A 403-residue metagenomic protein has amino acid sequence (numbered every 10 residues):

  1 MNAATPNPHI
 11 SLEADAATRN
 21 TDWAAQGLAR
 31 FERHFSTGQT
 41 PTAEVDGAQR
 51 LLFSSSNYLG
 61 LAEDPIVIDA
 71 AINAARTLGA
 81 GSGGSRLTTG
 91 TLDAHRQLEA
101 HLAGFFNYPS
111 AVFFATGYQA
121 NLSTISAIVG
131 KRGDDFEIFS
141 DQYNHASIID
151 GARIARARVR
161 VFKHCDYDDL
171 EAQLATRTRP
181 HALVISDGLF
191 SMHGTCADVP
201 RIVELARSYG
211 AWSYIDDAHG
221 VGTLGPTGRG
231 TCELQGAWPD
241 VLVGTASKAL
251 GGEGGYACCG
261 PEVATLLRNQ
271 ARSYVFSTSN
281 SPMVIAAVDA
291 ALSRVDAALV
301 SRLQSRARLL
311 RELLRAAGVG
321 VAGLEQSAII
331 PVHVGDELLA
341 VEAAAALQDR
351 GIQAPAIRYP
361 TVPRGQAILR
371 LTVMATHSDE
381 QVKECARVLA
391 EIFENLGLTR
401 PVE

Functional and structural regions predicted by a protein language model:
D15-L78, A211: N-terminal "arm"/small-domain region of PLP-dependent enzymes with the aminotransferase-like
P65, D69, N73, T77 (+3 more regions): PLP-dependent enzyme catalytic core of the Aspartate aminotransferase-like
S85-T89, E99-S123: Short loop-beta-helix segment that forms the pyridoxal 5′-phosphate
I125-A146: Conserved PLP-anchoring active-site segment centered on the Schiff-base-forming lysine
R160-I215: Active-site phosphate-binding strand-loop segment of PLP-dependent enzymes
E233-L266: Active-site PLP attachment segment
E262, S279-D296, R306, A316: Structural motif of enzymes handling amino- and sulfur-group chemistry
S301-R311, R315-R350, Q366, V373-A375: Conserved PLP-binding catalytic core of the aspartate aminotransferase-like
